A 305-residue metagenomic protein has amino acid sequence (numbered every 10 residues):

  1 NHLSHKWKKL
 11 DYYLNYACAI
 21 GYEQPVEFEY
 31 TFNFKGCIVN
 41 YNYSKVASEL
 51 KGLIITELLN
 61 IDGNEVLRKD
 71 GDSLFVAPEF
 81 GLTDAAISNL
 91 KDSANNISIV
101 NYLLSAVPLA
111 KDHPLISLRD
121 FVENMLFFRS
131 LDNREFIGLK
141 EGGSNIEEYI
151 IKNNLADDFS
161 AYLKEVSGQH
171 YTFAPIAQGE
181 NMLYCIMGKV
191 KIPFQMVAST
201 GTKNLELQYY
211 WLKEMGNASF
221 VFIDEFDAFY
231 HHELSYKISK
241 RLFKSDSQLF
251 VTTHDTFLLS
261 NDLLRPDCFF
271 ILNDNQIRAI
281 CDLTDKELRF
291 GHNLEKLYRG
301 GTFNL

Functional and structural regions predicted by a protein language model:
N1-Y43: Conserved P-loop NTP-binding catalytic core
H2-K8, G216, K244-D246: Post-Walker A helix-loop "phosphate-sensing" segment adjacent to the P-loop in P-loop NTPases
F28-Y30, G52-N64, E180-G188, C268-I271: Short polybasic amphipathic segments
K35-V39, G188-I192, Q276: Short acidic/polar mixed-charge low-complexity motifs
G36-Y171: Electropositive, glycine-dotted interaction segments that contact anionic polymers or phosphate-rich ligands
L155-S160, S167, Y171-A177, K286-L305: Acidic, Mg2+-coordinating catalytic modules of nucleic-acid enzymes
G179-K213, F220, E225-H232: Conserved ABC ATPase signature
Y236-L305: C-terminal lobe/lid and adjacent interdomain/linker elements of RecA-like ASCE P-loop ATPase modules
